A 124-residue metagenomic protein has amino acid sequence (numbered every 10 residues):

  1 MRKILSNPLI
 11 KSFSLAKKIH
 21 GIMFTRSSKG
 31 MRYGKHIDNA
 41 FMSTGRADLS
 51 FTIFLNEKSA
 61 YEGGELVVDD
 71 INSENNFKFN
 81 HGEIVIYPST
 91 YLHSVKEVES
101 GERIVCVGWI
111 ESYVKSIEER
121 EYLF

Functional and structural regions predicted by a protein language model:
M1-S50, F54-I84, T90, K96-F124: Fe(II)/2-oxoglutarate oxygenase catalytic core
